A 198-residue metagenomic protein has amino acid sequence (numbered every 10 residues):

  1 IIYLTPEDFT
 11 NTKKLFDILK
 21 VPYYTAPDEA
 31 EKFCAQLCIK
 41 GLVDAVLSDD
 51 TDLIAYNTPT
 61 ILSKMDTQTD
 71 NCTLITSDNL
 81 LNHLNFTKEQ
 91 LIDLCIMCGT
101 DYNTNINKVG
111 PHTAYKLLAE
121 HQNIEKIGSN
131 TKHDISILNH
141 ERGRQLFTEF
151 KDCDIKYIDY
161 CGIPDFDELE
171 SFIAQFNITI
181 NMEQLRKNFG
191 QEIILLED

Functional and structural regions predicted by a protein language model:
I1-E29, F33-L37, P59-I61: Noncatalytic, basic helical substrate-engagement surface that gates or grips nucleic-acid strands
L4, P22-A26, V43, H83 (+1 more regions): Short amphipathic alpha-helical molecular recognition features
K32-I39, E192-D198: Short, solvent-exposed polar/charged micro-motifs at secondary-structure junctions
C34, D50, G110: Short, conserved catalytic/metal-binding motifs centered on acidic residues
C38-T104: Long, highly charged, low-complexity intrinsically disordered interaction regions that mediate electrostatic DNA/RNA
S77-D198: Non-catalytic nucleic-acid-binding/docking modules located in mid-to-C-terminal regions of nucleic-acid enzymes
